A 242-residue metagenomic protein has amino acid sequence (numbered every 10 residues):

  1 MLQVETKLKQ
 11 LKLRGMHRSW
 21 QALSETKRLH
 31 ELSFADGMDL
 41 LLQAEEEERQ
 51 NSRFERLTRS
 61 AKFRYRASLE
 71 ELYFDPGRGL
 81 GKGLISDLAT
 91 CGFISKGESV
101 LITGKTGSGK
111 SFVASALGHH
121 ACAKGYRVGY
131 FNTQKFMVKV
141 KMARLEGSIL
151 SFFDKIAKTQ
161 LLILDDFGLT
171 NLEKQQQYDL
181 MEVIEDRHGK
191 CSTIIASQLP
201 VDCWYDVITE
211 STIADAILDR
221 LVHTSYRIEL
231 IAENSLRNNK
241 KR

Functional and structural regions predicted by a protein language model:
K9, L13-R64: Interdomain "pre-motor" coupling segment immediately N-terminal to P-loop NTPase/helicase cores
A67-A89: N-terminal pre-Walker A segment at the start of P-loop NTPase domains
L72, A114, N132: Conserved hydrophobic/aromatic pocket- or pore-lining residues that grip, position, or stack substrates in active sites
L88-G97: Phosphate-binding P-loop
S99-L101, L161, S192-I194: Residue-level preference for the first positions of well-ordered beta-strands
I102-Y126: Walker A/P-loop
R127, F131, F136-K158, F167-R242: Replace "adjacent to P-loop NTPase cores in ATP/GTP-dependent enzymes" with "adjacent to NTP-binding cores
